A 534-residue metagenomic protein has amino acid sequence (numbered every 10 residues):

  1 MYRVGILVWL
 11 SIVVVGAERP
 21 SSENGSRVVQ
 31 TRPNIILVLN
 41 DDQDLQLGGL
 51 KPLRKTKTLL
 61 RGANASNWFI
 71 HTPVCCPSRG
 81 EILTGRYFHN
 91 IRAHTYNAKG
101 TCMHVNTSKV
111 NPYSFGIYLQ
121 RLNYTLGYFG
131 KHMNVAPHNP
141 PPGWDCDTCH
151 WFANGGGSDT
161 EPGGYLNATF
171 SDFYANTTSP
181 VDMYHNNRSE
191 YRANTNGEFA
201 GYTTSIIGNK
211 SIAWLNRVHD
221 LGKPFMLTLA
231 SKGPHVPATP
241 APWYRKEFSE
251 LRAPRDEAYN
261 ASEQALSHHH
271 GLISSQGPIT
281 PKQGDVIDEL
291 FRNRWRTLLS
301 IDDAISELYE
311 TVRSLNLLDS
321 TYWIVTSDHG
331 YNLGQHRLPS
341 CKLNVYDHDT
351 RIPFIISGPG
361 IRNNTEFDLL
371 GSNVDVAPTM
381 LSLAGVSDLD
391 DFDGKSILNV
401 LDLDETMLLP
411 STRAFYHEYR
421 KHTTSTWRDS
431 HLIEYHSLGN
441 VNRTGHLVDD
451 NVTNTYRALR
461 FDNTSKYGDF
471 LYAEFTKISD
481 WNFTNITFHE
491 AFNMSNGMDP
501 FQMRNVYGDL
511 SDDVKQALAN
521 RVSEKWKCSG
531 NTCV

Functional and structural regions predicted by a protein language model:
E18-P33, N40, Y96, P278-E289 (+4 more regions): Long, internal low-complexity/basic segments
N24-P33, D42-L50, P73, G155-S205 (+5 more regions): Active-site-proximal cap/lid insertion segments
T31-I36, R61-S66, Q120-G127, P142-C146 (+4 more regions): Loop/turn elements at helix/coil->beta-strand transitions in domains of secreted/extracellular proteins
I35-I36, D41, L119, K131 (+9 more regions): A short aromatic-rich beta-strand->coil structural motif
L37-N40, D44-G127, D147, F170-S179 (+1 more regions): Active-site segment of extracytoplasmic enzymes that catalyze sulfate/phosphate-ester chemistry
L50-L53, A63-R86, H94, Y128-P140 (+7 more regions): Short, solvent-exposed turn/loop segments enriched in Gly/Ser/Thr/Pro and often Arg
T58, G116-Y124, G208, S306 (+3 more regions): Non-catalytic, well-ordered alpha-helical segments in soluble enzyme domains
P140-C146, H150-S158, H329-Q335, V374-A377 (+1 more regions): C-terminal cap/loop subdomain of S1 sulfatases and analogous C-terminal strand-loop tails that border
